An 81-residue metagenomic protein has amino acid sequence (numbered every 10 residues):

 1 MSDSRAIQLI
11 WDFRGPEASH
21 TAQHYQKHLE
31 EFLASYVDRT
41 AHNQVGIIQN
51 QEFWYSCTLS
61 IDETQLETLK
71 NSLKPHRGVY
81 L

Functional and structural regions predicted by a protein language model:
S2-L81: Long, contiguous binding/interaction regions
